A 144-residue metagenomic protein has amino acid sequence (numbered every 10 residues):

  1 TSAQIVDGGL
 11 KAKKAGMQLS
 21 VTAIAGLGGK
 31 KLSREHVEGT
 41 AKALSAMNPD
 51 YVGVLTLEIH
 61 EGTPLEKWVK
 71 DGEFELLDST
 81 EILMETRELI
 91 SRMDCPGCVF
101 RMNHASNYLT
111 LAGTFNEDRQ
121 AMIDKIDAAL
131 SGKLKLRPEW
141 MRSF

Functional and structural regions predicted by a protein language model:
T1-I5, D50-G53: Core AdoMet radical
S2-I5, V37, I82-T86: Amphipathic alpha-helical segments in well-structured domains
A3, G28-A46: Catalytic cores of alpha/beta
V6-K14, I90: Surface-exposed amphipathic alpha-helices with a cationic face
K13-H36, L55-E61, W68-L76: Conserved strand-turn element in the central/C-terminal portion of the radical SAM core barrel that lines
K42-F144: Auxiliary Fe-S-binding modules of radical SAM enzymes
